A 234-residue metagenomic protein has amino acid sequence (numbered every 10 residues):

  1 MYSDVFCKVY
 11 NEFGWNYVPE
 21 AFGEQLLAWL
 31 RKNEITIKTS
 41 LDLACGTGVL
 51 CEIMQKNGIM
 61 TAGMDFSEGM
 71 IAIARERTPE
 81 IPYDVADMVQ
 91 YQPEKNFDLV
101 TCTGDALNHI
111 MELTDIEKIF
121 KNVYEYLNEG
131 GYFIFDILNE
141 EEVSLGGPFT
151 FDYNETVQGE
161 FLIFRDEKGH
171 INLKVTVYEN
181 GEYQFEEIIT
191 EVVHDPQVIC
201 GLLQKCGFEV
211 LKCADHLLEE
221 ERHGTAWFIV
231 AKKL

Functional and structural regions predicted by a protein language model:
M1-I35: Conserved class I S-adenosyl-L-methionine
I37-T39: Nucleotide donor/acceptor-binding cores
L41, G48-Q90: Class I SAM-dependent methyltransferase SAM/SAH-binding core
Q92-L99: A short acidic, Gly/Pro-enriched loop at the edge of an enzyme's catalytic core that lines a small-molecule cofactor
C102-G104: A short beta-strand submotif of the Rossmann-like class I SAM-dependent methyltransferase core that lines
E117-E129: A short glycine-rich, Lys/Arg-flanked "PGG" loop and its adjoining helix->strand segment in the class I
I134-L202: SAM-dependent methyltransferase
V198-L234: C-terminal lobe and adjacent flexible extensions of AdoMet/dcAdoMet transferase-like proteins
